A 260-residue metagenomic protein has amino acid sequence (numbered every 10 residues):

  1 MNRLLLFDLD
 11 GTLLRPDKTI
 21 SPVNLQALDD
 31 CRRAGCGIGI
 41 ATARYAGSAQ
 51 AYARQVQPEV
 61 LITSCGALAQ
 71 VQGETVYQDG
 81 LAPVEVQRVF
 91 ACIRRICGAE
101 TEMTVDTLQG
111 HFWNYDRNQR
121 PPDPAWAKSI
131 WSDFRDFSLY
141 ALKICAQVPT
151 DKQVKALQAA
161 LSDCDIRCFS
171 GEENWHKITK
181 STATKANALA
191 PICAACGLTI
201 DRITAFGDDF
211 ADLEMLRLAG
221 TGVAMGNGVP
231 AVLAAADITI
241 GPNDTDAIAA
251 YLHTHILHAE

Functional and structural regions predicted by a protein language model:
M1-L4, R15, S21, K177-E260: Mg2+-dependent phosphoryl-transfer enzymes with acidic/Ser/Thr/Gly-rich catalytic loops
D8: Active-site residues of response regulator receiver
D17-Q119: Active-site phosphate-binding/coordination module
G35-G39, P58-E59, L142-I144, D201-R202 (+2 more regions): Short active-site oxyanion
V56-Q57, C65, L161-C164, L218-A219 (+1 more regions): Short, structured coil segments at secondary-structure junctions
P58-G66, D79, D123-A127, R167-F169 (+2 more regions): Short hydrophobic/aromatic-enriched beta-strand-loop microsegments
R95-F206, F210-L218, N227: Conserved acidic, metal-coordinating active-site core of Asp-based, Mg2+-dependent phosphoryl-transfer enzymes
